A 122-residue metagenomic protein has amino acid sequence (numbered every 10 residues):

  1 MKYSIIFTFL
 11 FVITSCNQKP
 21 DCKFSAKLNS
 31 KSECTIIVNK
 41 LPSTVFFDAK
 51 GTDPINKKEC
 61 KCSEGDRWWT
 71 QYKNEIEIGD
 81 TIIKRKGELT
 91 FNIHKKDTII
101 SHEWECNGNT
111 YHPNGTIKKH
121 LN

Functional and structural regions predicted by a protein language model:
M1-N122: Bimodal feature
